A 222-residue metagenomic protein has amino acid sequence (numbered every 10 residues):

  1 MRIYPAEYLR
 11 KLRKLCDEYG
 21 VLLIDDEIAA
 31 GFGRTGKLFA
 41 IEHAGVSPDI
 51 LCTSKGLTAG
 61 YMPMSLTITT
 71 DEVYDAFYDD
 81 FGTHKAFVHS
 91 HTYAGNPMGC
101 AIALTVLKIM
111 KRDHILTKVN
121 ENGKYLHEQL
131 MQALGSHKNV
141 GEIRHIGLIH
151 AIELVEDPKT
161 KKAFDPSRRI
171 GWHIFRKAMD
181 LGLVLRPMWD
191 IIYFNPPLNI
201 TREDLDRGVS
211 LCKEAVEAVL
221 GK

Functional and structural regions predicted by a protein language model:
M1-K222: Conserved N-terminal phosphate-binding loop of PLP-dependent enzymes in the Aspartate aminotransferase
